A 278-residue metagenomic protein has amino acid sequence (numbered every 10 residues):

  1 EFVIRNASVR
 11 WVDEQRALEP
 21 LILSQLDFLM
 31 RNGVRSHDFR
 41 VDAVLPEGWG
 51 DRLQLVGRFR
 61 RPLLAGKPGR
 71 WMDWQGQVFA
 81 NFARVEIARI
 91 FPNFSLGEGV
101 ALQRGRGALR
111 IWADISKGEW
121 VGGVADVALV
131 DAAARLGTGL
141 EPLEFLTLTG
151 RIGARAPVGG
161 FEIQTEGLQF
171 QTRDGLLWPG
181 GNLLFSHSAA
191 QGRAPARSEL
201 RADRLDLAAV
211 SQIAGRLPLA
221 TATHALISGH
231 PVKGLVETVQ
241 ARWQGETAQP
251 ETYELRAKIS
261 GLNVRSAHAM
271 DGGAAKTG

Functional and structural regions predicted by a protein language model:
E1-S95, Q103-W120, L136, T149 (+3 more regions): Elongated, acidic membrane-bridging lipid-handling scaffolds and related periplasm/extracellular "bridge/tunnel" systems
S8, Q169, N263: Conserved A-loop
R16-F28, P46-P62, P92-D114, G139-R151 (+4 more regions): Amphipathic hydrophobic-ligand
F39-V41, E162-F170: Transmembrane beta-strand segments that form the barrel wall of outer-membrane beta-barrel proteins
G76-V78, G122-A125, I163, S198 (+1 more regions): Transmembrane beta-strands of outer-membrane beta-barrel proteins
A88, V210-L219: Short, flexible, mixed-charge acidic loops at enzyme active sites
A132-L136, N263-S266: Sequence/structural signature of outer-membrane beta-barrel proteins
L200-Q212: Predominantly extracellular/luminal regions of secreted and cell-surface proteins, especially disulfide-bonded
